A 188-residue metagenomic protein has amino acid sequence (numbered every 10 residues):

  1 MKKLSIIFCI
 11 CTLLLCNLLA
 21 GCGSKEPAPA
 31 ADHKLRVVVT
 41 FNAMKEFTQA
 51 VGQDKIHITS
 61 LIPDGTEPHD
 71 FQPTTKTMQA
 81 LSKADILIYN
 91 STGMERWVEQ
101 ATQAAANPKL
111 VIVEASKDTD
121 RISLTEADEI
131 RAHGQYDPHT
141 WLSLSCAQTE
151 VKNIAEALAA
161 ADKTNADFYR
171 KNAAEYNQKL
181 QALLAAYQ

Functional and structural regions predicted by a protein language model:
M1-K2: N-terminal secretory signal peptides that target proteins for export/translocation
S5, C9, N17, G21-Q188: Extracytoplasmic metal-acquisition and chelation regions
